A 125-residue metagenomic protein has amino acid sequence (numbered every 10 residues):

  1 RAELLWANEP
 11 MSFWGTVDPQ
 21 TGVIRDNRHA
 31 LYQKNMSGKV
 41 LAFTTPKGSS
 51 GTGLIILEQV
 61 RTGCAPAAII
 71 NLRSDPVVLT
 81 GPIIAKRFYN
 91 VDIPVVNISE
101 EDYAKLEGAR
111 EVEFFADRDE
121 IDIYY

Functional and structural regions predicted by a protein language model:
L4-A116: Feature captures the catalytic cores and cofactor-binding loops of soluble hydro-lyases/lyases that act on carboxylate
D117-Y125: Phosphate/diphosphate-binding glycine-rich loops and adjacent basic-rich segments that engage nucleotide
